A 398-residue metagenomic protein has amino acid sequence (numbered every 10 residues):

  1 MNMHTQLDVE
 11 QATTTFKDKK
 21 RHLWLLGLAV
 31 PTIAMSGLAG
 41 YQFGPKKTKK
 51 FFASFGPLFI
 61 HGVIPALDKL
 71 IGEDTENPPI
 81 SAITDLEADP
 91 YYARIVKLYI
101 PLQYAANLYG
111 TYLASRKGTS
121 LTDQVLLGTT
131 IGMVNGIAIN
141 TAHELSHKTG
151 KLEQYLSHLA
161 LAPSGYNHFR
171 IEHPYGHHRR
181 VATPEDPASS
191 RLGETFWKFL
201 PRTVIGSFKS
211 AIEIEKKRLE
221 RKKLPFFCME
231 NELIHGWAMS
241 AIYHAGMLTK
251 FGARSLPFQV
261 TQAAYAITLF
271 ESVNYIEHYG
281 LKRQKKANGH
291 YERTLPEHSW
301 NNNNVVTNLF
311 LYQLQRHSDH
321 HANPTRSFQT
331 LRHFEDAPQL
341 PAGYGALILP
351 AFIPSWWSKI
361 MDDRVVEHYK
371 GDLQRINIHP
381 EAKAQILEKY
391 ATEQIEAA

Functional and structural regions predicted by a protein language model:
N2-T32, P45-K46, K50, G150-E232 (+2 more regions): Cytosolic/stromal cytosol-facing helical appendages immediately following the last transmembrane segment
K17-K69, P90-L113, T122-N135, C228-S272 (+1 more regions): Alpha-helical bilayer-embedded segments of polytopic membrane proteins, i.e., transmembrane/intramembrane helices
P65-N77, I276, G280-R283: Membrane-water interface of transmembrane alpha-helices
D74-N77, L113-R116, S146, G280 (+1 more regions): Juxtamembrane transmembrane-helix termini
N77-Y92, E213-E220, N323: Short membrane-interface loop/juxtamembrane segments of multi-pass integral membrane proteins
P79-P201: Intramembrane catalytic core of multi-pass membrane enzymes that act on lipidic substrates
G118, T129, A142-S146, G150 (+5 more regions): N-proximal short alpha-helices
